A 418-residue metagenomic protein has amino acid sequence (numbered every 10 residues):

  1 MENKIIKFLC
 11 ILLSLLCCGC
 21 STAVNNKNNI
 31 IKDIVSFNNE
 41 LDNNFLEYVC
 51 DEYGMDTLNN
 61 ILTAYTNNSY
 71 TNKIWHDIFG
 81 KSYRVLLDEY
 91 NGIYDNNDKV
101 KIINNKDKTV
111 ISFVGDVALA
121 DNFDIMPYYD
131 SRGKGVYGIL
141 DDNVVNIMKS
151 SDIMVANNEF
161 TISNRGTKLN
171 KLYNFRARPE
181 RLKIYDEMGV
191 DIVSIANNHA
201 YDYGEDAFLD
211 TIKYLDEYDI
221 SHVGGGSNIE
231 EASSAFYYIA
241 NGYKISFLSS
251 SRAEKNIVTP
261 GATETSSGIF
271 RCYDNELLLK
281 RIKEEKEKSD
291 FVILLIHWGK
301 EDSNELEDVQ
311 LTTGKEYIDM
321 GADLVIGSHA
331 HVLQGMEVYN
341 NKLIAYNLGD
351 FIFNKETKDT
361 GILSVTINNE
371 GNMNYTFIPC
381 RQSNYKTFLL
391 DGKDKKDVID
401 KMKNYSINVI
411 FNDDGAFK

Functional and structural regions predicted by a protein language model:
N3-V24: Sec-dependent N-terminal signal peptides of Gram-positive bacterial secreted proteins and lipoproteins
I11, F45-Y48, L363-S364: Generic recognition of well-ordered alpha-helical segments
N26-N39, N60-K101: Beta/coil-rich, acidic/histidine-enriched accessory regions frequently appended to metallopeptidases
N38-N60: Metalloprotease/metallohydrolase-associated module, dominated by Zn2+-dependent proteases
V49-Y53, T57, Y65, S69 (+1 more regions): Short leucine-rich amphipathic alpha-helical surface patches
K99-K418: Acidic, metal/ion-coordinating pockets
